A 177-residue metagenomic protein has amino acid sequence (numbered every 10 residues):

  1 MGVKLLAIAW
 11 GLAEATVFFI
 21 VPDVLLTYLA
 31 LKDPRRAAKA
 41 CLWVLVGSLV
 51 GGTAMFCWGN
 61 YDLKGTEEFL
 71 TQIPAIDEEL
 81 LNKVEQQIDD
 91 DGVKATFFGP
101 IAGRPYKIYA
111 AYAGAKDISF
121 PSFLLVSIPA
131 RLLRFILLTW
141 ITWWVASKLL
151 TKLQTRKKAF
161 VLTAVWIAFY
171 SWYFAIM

Functional and structural regions predicted by a protein language model:
G2-W43, E85-K148, W172-A175: Hydrophobic alpha-helical membrane segments of integral membrane proteins
L29, D33, D62-P74, V145 (+1 more regions): Membrane-interfacial segments
A38-N82, Q86, D90-K94: Membrane helix-loop-helix hairpins that form the core translocation module of multi-pass transporters
K39-L42, K152-L162: Membrane-interfacial entry segments at the cytosolic side of transmembrane helices
C41, N60-G65, E78-L80, R134-W144 (+1 more regions): Hydrophobic transmembrane alpha-helix bundles
K158-M177: Final/C-terminal transmembrane alpha-helix of multipass membrane proteins
